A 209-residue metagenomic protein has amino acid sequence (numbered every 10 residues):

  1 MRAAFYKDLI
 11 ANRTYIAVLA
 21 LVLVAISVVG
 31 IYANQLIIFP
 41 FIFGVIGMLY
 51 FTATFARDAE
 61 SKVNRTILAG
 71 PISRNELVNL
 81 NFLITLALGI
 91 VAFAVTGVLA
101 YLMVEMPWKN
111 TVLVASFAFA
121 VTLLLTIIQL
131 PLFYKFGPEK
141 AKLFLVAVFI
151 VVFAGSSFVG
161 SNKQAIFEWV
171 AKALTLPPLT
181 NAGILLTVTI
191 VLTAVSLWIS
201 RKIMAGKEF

Functional and structural regions predicted by a protein language model:
M1-K62, L80-F209: Hydrophobic alpha-helical transmembrane segments of membrane proteins
E76-V78: Alpha-helix N-cap/helix-start motif at helix boundaries, enriched for small hydrophobics
